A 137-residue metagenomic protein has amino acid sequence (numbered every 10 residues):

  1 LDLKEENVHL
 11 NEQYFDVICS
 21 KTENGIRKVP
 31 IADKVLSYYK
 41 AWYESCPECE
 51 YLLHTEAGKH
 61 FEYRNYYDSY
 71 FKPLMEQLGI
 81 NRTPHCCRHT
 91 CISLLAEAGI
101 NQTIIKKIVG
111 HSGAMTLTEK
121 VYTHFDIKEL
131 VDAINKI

Functional and structural regions predicted by a protein language model:
L1-E12, T103-I104: Short, charged phosphate-coordinating catalytic segments
H9-E56, P73, Q77, E129 (+1 more regions): Basic, alpha-helical nucleic-acid-contacting "clamp/cap" segments
C19-E23, V109-K136: Catalytic-site neighborhood detector that most strongly recognizes the C-terminal catalytic loop/helix of tyrosine
V29, Y43-L52, A57-F61, D68-M115: Short, basic (Lys/Arg/His-rich) helix/loop patches that form interaction surfaces in the mid-to-C-terminal regions
D33, C86, H124: Conserved strand-loop elements at the edges of beta-sheets that form or border functional pockets
Y63-R64, L130: Generic alpha-helical segment signature
